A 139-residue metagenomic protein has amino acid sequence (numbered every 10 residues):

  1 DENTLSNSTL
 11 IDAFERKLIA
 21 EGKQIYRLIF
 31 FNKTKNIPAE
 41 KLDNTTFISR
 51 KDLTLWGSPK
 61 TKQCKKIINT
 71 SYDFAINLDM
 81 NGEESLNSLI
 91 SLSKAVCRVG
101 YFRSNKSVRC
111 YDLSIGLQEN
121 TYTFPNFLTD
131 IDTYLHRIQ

Functional and structural regions predicted by a protein language model:
T4-K23, R27: Histidine-anchored nucleotide/phosphate-binding helix
L18-E21, I68-N69, I90-K94: Short, conserved loop/helix-junction motifs that constitute active-site signature segments in enzyme catalytic cores
Q24-N32, Y101: Short internal beta-strands
E40-K51, C110-Q118: Active-site regions of enzymes building and remodeling cell-envelope glycoconjugates
F47-I67: Glycine-rich, highly charged phosphate/nucleotide-binding loops
F74-I76: Structural motif
D79-S93: An aromatic- and histidine-rich active-site surface loop
N105-Q139: Active-site-proximal region of nucleotide-activated glycan assembly enzymes, centered on histidine/acidic-rich loops
